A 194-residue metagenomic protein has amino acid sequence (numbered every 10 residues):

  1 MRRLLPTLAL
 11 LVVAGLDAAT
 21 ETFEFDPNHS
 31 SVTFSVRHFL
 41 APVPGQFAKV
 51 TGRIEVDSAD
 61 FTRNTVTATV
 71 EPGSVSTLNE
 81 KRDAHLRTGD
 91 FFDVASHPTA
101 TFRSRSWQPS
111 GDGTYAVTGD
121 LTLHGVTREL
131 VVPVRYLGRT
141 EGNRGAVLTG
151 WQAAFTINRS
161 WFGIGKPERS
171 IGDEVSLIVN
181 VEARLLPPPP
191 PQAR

Functional and structural regions predicted by a protein language model:
R2-T7: Sec-dependent signal peptide recognition, specifically the positively charged N-region followed immediately by
L8-D17: Hydrophobic h-region of N-terminal signal peptides that target proteins for export in Gram-negative bacteria
A18-R194: Low-complexity, acidic/polar, glycine-enriched regions of mature
